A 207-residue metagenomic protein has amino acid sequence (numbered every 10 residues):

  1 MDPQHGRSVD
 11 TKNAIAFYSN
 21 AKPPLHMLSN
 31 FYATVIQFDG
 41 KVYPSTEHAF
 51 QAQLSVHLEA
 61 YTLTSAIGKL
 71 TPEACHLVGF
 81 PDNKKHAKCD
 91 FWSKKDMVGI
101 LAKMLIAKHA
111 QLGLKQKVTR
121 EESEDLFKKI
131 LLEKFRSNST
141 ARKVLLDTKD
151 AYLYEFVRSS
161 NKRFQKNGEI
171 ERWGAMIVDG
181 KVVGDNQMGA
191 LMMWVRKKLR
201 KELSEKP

Functional and structural regions predicted by a protein language model:
M1-P207: Charged, low-complexity intrinsically disordered segments
